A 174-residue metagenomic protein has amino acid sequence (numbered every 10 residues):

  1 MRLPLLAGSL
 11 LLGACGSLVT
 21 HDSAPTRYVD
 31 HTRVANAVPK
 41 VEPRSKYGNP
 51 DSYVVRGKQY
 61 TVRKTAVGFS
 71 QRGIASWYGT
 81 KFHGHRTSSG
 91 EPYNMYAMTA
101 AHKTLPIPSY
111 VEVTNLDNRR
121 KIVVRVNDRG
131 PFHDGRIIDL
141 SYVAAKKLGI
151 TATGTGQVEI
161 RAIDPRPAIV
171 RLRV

Functional and structural regions predicted by a protein language model:
M1-G13: Sec-dependent bacterial lipoprotein signal peptides
C15-V174: Secreted/periplasmic proteins
